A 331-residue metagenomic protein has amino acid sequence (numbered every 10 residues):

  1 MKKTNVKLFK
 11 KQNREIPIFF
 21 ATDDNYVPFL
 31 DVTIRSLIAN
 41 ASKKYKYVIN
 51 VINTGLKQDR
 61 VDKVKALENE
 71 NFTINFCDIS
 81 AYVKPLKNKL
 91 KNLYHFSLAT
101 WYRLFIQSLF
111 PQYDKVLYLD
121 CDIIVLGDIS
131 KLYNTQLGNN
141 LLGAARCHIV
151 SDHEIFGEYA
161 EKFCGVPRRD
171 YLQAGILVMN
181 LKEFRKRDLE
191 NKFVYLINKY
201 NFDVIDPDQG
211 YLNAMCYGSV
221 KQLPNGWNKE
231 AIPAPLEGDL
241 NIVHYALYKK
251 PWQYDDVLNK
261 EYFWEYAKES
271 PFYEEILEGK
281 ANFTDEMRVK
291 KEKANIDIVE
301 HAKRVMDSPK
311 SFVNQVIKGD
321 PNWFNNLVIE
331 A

Functional and structural regions predicted by a protein language model:
M1-I16, T22, F29-V32, L181-A331: A glycosyltransferase accessory/donor-loop signature
R35, D62-K65, L126-G138, E190: Short alpha-helix within the catalytic core of nucleotide-sugar-dependent glycosyltransferases
S36-Y45: Short, acidic, metal-binding catalytic loop of nucleotide-sugar glycosyltransferases
Y47-G55, A144-R146: Short internal beta-strands
V61, A66-L109: Active-site-proximal specificity loops/subdomain of glycosyltransferases
S80-K84, A99-D152, V178-M179: GT-A fold catalytic core of metal-dependent nucleotide-sugar glycosyltransferases, centered on the diacidic
H95-F96, G165-R169, N201-D203: Short Gly/Pro-enriched turn/cap motifs at secondary-structure boundaries
T135-Y195: Conserved catalytic core of nucleotide-sugar-dependent glycosyltransferases
